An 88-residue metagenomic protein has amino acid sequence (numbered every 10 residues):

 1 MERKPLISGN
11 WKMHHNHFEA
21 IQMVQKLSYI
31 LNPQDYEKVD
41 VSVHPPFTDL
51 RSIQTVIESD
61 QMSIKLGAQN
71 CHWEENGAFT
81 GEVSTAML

Functional and structural regions predicted by a protein language model:
M1-V83: Conserved N-terminal beta1-alpha1 strand-loop-helix module at the mouth
